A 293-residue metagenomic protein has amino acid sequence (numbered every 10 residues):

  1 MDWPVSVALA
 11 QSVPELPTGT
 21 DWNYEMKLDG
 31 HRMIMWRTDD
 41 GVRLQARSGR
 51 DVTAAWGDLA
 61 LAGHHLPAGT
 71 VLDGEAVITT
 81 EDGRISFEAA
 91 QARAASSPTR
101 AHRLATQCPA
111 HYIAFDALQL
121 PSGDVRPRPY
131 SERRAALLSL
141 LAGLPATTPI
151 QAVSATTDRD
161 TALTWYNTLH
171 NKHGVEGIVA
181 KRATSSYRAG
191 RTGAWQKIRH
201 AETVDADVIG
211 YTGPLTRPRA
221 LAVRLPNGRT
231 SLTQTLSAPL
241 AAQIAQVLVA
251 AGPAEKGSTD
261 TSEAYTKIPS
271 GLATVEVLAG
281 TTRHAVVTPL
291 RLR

Functional and structural regions predicted by a protein language model:
M1-R293: Catalytic cores of nucleic-acid ligases and guanylyltransferases
